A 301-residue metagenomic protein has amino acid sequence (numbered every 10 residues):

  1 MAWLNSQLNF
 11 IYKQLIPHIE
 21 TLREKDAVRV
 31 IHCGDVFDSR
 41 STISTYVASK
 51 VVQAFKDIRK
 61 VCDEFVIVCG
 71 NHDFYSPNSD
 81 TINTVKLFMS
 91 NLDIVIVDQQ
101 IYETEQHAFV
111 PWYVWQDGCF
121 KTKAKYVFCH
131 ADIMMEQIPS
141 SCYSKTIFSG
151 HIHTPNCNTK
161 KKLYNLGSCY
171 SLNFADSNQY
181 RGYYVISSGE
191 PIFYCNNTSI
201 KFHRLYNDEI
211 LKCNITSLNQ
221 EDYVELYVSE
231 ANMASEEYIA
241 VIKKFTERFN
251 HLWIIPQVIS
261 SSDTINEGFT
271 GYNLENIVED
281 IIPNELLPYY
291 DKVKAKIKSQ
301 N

Functional and structural regions predicted by a protein language model:
M1, N71-H72, H130, H151-H153: Histidine-centered divalent metal-coordination motifs
A2-Y102: Core catalytic region of metal-dependent phosphoesterases/phosphodiesterases, especially metallo-beta-lactamase-like
V30, D35, V51, G70 (+5 more regions): Divalent metal-coordination and catalytic microenvironments
I31, F109, Y126-H130, F148 (+1 more regions): Structural motif
V51, V68-C142, C169: Conserved catalytic scaffold of divalent metal-dependent phosphoesterases
I58-V61, P139-K145, S217-N219, F245: Short, conserved loop/helix-junction motifs that constitute active-site signature segments in enzyme catalytic cores
D132-Y194, T198: Conserved beta-sheet core of the metallophosphoesterase superfamily
S188-N301: Accessory, non-catalytic peripheral segments of nucleic-acid enzymes
